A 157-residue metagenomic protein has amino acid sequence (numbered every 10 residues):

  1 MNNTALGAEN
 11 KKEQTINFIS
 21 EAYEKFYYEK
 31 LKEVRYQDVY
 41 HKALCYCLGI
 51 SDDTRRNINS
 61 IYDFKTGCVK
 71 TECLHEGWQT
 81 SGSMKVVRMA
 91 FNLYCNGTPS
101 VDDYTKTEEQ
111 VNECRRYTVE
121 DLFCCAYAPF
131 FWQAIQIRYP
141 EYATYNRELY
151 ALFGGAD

Functional and structural regions predicted by a protein language model:
M1-M84, R88-F91, C95-D157: Extended, charge-biased low-complexity segments that typically form long amphipathic alpha-helices/coiled-coils
